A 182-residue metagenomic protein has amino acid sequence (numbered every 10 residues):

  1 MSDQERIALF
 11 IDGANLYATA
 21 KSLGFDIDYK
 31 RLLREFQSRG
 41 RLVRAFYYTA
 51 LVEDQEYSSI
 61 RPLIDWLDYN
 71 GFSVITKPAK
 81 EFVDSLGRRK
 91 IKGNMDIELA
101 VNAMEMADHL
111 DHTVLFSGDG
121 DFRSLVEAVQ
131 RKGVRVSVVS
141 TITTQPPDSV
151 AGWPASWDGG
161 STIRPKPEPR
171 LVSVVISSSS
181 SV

Functional and structural regions predicted by a protein language model:
M1-M95, E105, G120, R135 (+1 more regions): Domain-level signal for Mg2+-assisted phosphodiester chemistry and nucleotide/NA-binding surfaces in nucleic-acid
N70, K132, V150-W153: Short, structured coil segments at secondary-structure junctions
K80-S85, W157-R164: A short acidic, often aromatic-flanked loop/helix-cap motif at beta-alpha or helix-coil junctions that lines enzyme
A100-M104, P146-S161: Structural recognition of alpha->loop->beta junctions
D108-D148: Active-site histidine-anchored catalytic micro-motif
T162-R164, R170-S173, S177-S181: Low-acidity, Ser/Thr- and Arg-rich intrinsically disordered low-complexity segments
